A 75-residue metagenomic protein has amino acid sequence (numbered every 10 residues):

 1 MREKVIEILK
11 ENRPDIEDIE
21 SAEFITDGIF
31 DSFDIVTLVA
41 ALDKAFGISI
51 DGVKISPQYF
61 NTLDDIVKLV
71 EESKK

Functional and structural regions predicted by a protein language model:
M1, S21, Y59-T62: Short, conserved alpha-helical segments within structured domains
M1-E17, K68-K75: Thiotemplate assembly-line natural product biosynthesis machinery
K10-I29, G47-S56: Phosphopantetheine carrier-protein modules
D34: Two-component histidine kinase catalytic core, primarily the HATPase_c
D51-K74: C-terminal structural segments of small proteins and small subunits
